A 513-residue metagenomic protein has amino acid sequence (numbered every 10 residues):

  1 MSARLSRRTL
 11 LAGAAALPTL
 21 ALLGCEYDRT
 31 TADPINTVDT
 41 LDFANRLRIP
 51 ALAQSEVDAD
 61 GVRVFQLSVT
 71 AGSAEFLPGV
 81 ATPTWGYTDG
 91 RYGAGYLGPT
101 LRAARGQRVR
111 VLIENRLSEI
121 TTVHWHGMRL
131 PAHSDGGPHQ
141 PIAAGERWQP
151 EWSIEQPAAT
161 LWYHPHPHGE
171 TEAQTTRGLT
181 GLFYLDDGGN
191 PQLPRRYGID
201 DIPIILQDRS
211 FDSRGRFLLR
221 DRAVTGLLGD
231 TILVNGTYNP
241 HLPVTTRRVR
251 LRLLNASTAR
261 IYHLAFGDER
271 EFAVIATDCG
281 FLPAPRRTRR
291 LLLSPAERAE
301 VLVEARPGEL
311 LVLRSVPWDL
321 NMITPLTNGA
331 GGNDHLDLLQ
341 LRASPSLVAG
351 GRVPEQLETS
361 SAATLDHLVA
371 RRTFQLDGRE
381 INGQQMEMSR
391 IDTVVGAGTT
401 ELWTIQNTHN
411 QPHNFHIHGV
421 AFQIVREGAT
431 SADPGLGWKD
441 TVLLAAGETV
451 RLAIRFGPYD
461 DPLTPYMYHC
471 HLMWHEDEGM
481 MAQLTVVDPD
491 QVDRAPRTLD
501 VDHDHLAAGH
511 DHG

Functional and structural regions predicted by a protein language model:
S2-R4, T9-R29: N-terminal export signals
Y27-S294, V301, P307, Q340-Q356 (+5 more regions): Histidine-centered copper-binding motifs that mark active-site loops of extracellular/periplasmic copper enzymes
T122-M128, L161-E170, W403-T408, H413-F422 (+1 more regions): Histidine-centered catalytic micro-motifs
A158-W162, G308-L313, D460-Y466: Short glycine/proline/serine/threonine-rich loop/turn segments at secondary-structure transition edges
D268-C279, T408-G437, M473-W474, V486-D490: Active/binding-pocket-proximal capping segment
G308-Q340, H471-G479: Terminal connector regions
T373-F374, G378-I381, M386-I424, D440-Y459: C-terminal substrate/ligand-recognition segments
